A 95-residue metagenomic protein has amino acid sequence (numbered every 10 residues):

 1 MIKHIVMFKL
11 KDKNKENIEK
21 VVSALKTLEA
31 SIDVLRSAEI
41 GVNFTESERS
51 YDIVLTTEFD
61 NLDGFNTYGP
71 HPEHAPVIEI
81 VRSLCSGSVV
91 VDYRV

Functional and structural regions predicted by a protein language model:
M1-D52, D60-P70, S86, Y93-V95: Short S/T/G/P-rich N-terminal loop/turn motif that feeds into the first structured element of a domain
A75-P76: Long, contiguous binding/interaction regions
V81-R82: A cross-taxonomic marker for long C-terminal extensions/tails that follow the last structured domain
